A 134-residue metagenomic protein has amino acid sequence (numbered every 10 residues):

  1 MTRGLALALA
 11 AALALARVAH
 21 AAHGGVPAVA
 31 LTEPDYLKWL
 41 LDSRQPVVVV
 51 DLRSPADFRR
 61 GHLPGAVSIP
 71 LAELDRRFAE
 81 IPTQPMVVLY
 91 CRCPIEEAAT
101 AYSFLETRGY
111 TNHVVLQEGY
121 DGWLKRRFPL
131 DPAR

Functional and structural regions predicted by a protein language model:
M1-A6: Bacterial N-terminal signal peptides that target proteins for export
L9, L13-D35, W39-S43, V47 (+2 more regions): Rhodanese-like catalytic fold shared by cysteine-dependent sulfurtransferases and DSP/PTP-type phosphatases
V49-D51: Structural scaffold elements adjacent to functional motifs in cytosolic proteins
S54: Short, glycine/acidic-enriched loop or turn micro-motifs at the edges of active sites
